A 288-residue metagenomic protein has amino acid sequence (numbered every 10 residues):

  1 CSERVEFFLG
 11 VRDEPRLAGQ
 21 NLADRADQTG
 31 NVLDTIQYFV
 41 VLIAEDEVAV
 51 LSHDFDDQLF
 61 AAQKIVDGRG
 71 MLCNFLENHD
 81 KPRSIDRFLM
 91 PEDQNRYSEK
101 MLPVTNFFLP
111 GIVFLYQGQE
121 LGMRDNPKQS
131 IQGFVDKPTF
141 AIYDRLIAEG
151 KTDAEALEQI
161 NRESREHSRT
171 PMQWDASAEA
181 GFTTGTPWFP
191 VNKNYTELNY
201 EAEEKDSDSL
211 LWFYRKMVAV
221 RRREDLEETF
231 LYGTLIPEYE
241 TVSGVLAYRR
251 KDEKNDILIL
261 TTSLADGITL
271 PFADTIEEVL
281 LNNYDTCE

Functional and structural regions predicted by a protein language model:
C1, R16, A23-R25, G30-P171 (+1 more regions): Conserved alpha/beta catalytic core and glycan-binding cleft of carbohydrate-active enzymes
F7-N21: Low-complexity, glycine/proline/serine-enriched flexible coil segments that act as short hinges or interruptions within
L9-V11, D24, V41, D274: Generic detector of N-terminal low-structure segments
R25, D34, I112-L115, L121 (+2 more regions): Carbohydrate-interacting/catalytic domains
